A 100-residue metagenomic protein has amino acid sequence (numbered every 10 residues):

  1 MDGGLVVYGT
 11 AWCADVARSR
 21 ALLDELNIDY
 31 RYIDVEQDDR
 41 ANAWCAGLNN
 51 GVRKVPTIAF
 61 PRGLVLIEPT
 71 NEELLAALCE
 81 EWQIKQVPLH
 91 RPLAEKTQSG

Functional and structural regions predicted by a protein language model:
M1-D29: Local sequence-structure signature of Cys/Sec-based thiol-disulfide redox active-site neighborhoods
M1-V6, Q83-G100: Extracytoplasmic thiol/disulfide redox context detector
A14, D39-R40, E73: Short alpha-helical
A17, A21, A43, A76: Alpha-helical elements of the RecA-like P-loop NTPase motor core of helicases
D34-V52, L64, L78-W82: Thioredoxin-like thiol-disulfide oxidoreductase module
P56: Basic/aromatic-rich interaction segments and small domains that mediate binding to polyanionic partners
F60-H90: Non-catalytic, surface beta->alpha helical segment in thiol-disulfide oxidoreductase systems
